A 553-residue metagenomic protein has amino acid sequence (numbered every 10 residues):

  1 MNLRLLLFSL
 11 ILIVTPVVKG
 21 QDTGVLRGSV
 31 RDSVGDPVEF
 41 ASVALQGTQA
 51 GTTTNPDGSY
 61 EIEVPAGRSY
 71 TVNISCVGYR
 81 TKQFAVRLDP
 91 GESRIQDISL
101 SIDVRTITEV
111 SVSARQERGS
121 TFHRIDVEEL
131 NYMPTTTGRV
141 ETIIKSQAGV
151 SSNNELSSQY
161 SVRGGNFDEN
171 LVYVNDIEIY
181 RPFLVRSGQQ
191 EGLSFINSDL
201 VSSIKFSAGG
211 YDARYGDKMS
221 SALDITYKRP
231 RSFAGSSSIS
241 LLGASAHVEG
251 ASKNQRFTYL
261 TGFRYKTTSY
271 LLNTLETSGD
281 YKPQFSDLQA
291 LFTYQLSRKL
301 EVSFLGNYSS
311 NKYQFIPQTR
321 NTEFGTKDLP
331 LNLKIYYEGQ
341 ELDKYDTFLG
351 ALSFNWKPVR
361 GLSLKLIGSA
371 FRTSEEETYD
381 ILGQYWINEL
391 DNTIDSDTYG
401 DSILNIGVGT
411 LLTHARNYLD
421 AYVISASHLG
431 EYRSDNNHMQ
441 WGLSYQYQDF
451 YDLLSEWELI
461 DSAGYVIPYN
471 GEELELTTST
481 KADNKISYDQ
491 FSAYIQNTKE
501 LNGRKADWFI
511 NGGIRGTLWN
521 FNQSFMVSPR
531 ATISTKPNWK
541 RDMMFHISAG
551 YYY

Functional and structural regions predicted by a protein language model:
S29-V34, A41-Q46, N73-R80, D89-T137 (+2 more regions): Short, acidic, small-residue-rich periplasmic hinge/interaction motif at the N-terminus of Gram-negative outer-membrane
Q49-S59: Short, acidic Ser/Thr/Gly-rich low-complexity loop/linker segments typical of extracellular and cell-surface proteins
E61-E63, Y132, E178-F206: Short acidic/polar hinge/loop motifs at secondary-structure boundaries that mediate gating or recognition
Q96-I98, S194-A234: A beta-strand signature from Gram-negative outer-membrane beta-barrel systems, especially the internal plug domain
E141-E178: Extracytoplasmic beta-strand/coil segments of soluble accessory domains associated with Gram-negative outer-membrane
S158, M219-S221, F233, I239-A246 (+8 more regions): Hydrophobic, lipid-facing positions within transmembrane beta-strands of outer-membrane proteins
S236, L242-Y265, S278-P317, E341-A370 (+1 more regions): Transmembrane beta-barrel wall of Gram-negative outer-membrane proteins
Q295-S310, Q340-N522: Face-selective signature of the C-terminal outer-membrane beta-barrel domain
